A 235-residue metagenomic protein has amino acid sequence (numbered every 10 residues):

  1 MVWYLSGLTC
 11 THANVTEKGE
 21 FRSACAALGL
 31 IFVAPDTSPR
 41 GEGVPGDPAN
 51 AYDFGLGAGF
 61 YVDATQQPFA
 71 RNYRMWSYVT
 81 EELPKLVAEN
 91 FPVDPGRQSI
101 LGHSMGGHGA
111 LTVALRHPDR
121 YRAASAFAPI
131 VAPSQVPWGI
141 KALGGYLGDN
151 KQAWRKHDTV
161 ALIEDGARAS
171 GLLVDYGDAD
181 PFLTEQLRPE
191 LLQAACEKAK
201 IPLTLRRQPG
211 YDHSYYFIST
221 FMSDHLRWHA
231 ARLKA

Functional and structural regions predicted by a protein language model:
M1-A235: Non-catalytic cap/lid and distal C-terminal segments of serine-dependent acyl enzymes
